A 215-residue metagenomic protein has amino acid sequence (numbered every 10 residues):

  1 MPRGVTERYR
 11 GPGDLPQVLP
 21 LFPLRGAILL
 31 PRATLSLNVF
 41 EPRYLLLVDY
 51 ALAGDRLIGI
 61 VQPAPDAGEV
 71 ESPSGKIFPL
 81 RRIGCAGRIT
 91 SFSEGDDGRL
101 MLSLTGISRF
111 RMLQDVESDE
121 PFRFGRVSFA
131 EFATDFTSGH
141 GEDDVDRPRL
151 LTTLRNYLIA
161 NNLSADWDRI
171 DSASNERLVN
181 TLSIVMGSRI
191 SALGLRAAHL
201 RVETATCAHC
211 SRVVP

Functional and structural regions predicted by a protein language model:
M1-P215: N-terminal low-complexity, acidic/polar interaction/targeting segments
